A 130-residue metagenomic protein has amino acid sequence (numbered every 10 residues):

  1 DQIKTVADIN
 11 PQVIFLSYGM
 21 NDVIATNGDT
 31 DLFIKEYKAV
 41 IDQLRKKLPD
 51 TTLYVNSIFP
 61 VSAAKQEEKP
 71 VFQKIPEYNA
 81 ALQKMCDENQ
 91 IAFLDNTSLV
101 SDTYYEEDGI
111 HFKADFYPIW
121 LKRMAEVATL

Functional and structural regions predicted by a protein language model:
Q2-L130: Alpha-helical cap/lid subdomain in secreted, periplasmic, or secretory-pathway luminal O-acyl-processing enzymes
